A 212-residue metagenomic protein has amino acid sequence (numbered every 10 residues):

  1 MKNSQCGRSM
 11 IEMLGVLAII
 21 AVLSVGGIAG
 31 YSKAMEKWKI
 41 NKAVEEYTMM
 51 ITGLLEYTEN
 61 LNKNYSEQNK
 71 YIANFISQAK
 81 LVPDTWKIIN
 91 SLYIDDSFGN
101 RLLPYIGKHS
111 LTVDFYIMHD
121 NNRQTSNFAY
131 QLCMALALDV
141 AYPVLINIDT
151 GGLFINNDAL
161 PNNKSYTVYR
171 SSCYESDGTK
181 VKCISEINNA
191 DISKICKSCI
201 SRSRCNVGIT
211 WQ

Functional and structural regions predicted by a protein language model:
M1-M35, A43: N-terminal single-pass transmembrane signal-anchor helix
G27, A43, G53, I89 (+1 more regions): A general marker of short, structured functional hotspots
A29-Y65: Membrane-proximal N-terminal amphipathic helix
L54-N90: Short, glycine/small-hydrophobic-rich surface segments
W86-Q212: Intrinsically disordered, low-complexity regions enriched in Pro/Ser/Thr/Gly and acidic residues
